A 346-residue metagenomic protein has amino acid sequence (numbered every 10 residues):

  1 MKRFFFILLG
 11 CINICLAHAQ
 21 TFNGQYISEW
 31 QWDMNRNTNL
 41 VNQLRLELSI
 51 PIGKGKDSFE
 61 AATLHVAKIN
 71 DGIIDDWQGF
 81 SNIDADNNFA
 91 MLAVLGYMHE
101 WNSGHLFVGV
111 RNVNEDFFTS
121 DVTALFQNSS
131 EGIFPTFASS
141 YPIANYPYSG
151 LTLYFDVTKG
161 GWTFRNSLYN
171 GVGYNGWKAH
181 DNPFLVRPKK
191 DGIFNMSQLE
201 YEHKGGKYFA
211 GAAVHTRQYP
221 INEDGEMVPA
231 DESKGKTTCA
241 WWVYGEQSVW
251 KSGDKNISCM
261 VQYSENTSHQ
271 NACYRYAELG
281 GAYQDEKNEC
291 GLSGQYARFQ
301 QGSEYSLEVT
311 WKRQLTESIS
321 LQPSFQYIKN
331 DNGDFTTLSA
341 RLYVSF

Functional and structural regions predicted by a protein language model:
F22, G55-F59, S103-L106, G161-N166 (+4 more regions): Repeated loop/turn-to-beta-strand initiation elements of outer-membrane beta-barrel proteins
Q25-Q31, L64-V66, R111-V113, Y169-G171 (+6 more regions): Outer-membrane beta-barrel pore domains and translocons
N35-V41, D84-N87, I143-N145, L185-D191 (+4 more regions): Replace "Gram-negative outer membrane beta-barrel proteins" with "bacterial and organellar outer membrane beta-barrel
R45-G171, N271-G280, E289-F299: Outer membrane beta-barrel
L46-L48, L95, L153, S197-L199 (+4 more regions): Membrane-embedded beta-strands of outer-membrane beta-barrel proteins, especially the hydrophobic/small aromatic
W162-P220: Loop-centered beta-sheet repeat module
F164-S167, E202-F299, V309: Detector for outer-membrane/organellar transmembrane beta-barrel domains, recognizing the amphipathic beta-strand
D334-F346: Outer-membrane beta-barrel "beta-signal"
